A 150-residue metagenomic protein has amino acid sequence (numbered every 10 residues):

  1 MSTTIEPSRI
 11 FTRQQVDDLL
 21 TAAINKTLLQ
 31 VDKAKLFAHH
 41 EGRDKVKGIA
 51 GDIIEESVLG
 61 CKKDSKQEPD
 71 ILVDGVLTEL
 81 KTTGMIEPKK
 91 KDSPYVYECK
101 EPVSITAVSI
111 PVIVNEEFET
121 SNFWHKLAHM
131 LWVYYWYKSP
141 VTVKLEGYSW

Functional and structural regions predicted by a protein language model:
M1-V76, T82-W150: Nucleic-acid endonuclease domains
